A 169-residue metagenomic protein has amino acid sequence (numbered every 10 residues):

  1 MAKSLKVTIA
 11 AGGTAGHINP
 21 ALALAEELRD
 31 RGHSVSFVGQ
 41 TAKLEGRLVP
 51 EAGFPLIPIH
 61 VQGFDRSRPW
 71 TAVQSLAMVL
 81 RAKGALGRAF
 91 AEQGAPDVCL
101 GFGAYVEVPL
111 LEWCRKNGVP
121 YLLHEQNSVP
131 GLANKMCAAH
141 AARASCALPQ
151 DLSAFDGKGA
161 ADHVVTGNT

Functional and structural regions predicted by a protein language model:
S4-G12, R31-R81, A85, A161-T169: Conserved nucleotide-sugar phosphate-binding/catalytic loop shared by glycosyltransferases and other
A10, V38-T41, F102, E125-Q126 (+1 more regions): Replace "coordinates the UDP/GDP/TDP-sugar" with "coordinates nucleotide-activated sugar donors
T14-A15, N19, A104-V106, S128-L132: Residue-level detector of alpha-helix initiation sites
H17-I18, E45, V108-P109, A154: Glycine/Thr-rich phosphate-binding loops of Rossmann-like dinucleotide-binding domains
H17-L28: Short amphipathic alpha-helix
L44, P55, R115-T169: Active-site-proximal region of nucleotide-activated glycan assembly enzymes, centered on histidine/acidic-rich loops
A85-L100, V106-L122, K135-R143: Glycosyltransferases and closely related glycan-assembly transferases that use nucleotide-activated donors
